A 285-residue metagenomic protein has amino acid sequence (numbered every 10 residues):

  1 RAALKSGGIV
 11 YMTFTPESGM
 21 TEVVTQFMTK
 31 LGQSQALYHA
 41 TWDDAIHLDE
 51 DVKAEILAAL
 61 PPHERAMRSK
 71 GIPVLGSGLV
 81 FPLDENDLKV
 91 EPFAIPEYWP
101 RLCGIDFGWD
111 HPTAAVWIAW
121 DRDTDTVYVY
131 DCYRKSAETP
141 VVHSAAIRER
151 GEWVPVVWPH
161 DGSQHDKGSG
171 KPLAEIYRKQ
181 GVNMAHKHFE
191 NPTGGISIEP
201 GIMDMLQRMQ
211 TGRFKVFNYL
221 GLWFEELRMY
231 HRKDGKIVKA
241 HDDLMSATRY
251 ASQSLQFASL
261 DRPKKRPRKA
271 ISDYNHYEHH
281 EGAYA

Functional and structural regions predicted by a protein language model:
R1-L60: ASCE P-loop NTPase helicase motor core
F27-Q33, N86, P92-A94, E175-Q180 (+1 more regions): Short, conserved catalytic or adaptor-binding loops enriched in Gly and charged residues
A45-F107: ATPase catalytic-site recognition across NTP-hydrolyzing enzymes
D49, S77-G78, V90-F93, H111-A115 (+2 more regions): Short acidic/glycine-rich loop or secondary-structure boundary segments that cap or lie
L102, F107, G162, D243-L244: Generic detector of well-ordered alpha-helical packing
T113-A119, R249: Short beta-strand scaffold segments in enzyme catalytic cores
V116, D123-K239, A258-A285: Mg2+-dependent endonuclease catalytic cores in nucleic-acid-processing enzymes, primarily RNase H-like
D243-L255: Stable alpha-helical structural segments in soluble proteins, enriched in small hydrophobic residues
